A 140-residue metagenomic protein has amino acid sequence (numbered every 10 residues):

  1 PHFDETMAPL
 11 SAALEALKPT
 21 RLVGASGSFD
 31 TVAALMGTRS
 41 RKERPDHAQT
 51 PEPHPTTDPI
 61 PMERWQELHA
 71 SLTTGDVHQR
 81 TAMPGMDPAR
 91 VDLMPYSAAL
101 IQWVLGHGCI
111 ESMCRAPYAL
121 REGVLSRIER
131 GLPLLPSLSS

Functional and structural regions predicted by a protein language model:
P1-S140: Helical "lid/coupling" subdomains associated with nucleotide-phosphate turnover
